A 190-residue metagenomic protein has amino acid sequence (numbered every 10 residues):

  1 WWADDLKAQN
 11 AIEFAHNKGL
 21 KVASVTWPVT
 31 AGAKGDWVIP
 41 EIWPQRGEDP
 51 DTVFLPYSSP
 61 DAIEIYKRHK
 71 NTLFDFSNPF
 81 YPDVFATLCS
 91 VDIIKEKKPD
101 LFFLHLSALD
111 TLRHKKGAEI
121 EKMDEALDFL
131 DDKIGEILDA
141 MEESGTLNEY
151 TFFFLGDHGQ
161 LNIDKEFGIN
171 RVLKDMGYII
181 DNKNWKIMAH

Functional and structural regions predicted by a protein language model:
W1, E121, E136-H190: Secreted, luminal/periplasmic, and some membrane-associated catalytic domains that remodel anionic oxygen-ester
W1-G117: His/Asp/Glu-rich, glycine-adjacent segments that coordinate divalent cations and/or stabilize oxyanion chemistry on
A11-F14, A126-F129, K133-G145: Catalytic-core regions built around general acid/base machinery
G47-D51, L127-L130, G177-I180: Glycine-rich loops and low-complexity Gly/Arg-rich segments that provide flexible linkers or classic glycine-based
L73-S77, E125-L127, F167-R171: N-terminal start-of-chain detector that recognizes signal peptides and the immediate post-cleavage beginning
K115-D131: Active-site-proximal segments of metal-dependent phosphoesterases and phosphodiesterases across multiple
